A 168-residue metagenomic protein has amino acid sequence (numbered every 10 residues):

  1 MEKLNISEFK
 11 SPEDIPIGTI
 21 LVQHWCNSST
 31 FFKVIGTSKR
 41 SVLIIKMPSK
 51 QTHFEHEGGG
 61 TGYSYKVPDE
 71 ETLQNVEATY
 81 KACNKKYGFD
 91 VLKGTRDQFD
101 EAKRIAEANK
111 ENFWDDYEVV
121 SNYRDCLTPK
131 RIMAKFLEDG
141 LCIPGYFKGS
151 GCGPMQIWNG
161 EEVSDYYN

Functional and structural regions predicted by a protein language model:
M1-I15: Mixed-charge, Lys/Arg-rich low-complexity intrinsically disordered regions
P16-W25: Tryptophan-anchored aromatic micro-motifs
H24-N27, M47-P48, E138: Short, flexible beta-strand-to-coil junctions
H24-S29, Y166-N168: His-enriched metal-coordination microenvironments in redox/metal-binding proteins
S28-F31, G160: Conserved beta-strand residues within beta-sheet cores
T30-S38: Short beta-strand-centered aromatic/proline hotspots
K39-H53: Basic/aromatic-rich interaction segments and small domains that mediate binding to polyanionic partners
Q51-N168: Intrinsically disordered, low-complexity, charged/polar segments
